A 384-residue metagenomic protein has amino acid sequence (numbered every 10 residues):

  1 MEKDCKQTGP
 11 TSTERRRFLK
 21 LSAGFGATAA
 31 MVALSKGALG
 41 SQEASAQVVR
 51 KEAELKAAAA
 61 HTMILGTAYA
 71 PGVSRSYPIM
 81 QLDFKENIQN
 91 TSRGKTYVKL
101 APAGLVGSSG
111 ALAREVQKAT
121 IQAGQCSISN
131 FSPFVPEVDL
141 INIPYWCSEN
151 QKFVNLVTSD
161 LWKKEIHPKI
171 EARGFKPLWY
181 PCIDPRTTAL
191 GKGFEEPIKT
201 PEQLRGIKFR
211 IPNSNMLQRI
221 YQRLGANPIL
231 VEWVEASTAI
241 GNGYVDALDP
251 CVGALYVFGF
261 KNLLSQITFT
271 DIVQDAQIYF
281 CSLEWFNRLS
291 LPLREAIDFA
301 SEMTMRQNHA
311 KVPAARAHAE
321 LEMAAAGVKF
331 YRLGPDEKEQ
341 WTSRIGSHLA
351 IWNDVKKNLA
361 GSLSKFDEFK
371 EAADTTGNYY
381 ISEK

Functional and structural regions predicted by a protein language model:
E2, T11-F153, K176-K384: N-terminal secretory/targeting leader peptides
N150-H167: A gly/proline- and charged-residue-enriched helix-loop-helix capping module
K169-A172: A structural motif corresponding to the C-terminal end of an alpha-helix and its immediate exit/capping segment
